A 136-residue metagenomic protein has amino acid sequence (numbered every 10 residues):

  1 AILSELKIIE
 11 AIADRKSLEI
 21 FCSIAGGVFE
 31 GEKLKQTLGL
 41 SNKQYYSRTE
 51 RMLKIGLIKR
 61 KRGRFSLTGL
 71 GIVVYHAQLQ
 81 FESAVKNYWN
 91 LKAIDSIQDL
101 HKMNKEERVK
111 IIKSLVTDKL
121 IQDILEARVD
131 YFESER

Functional and structural regions predicted by a protein language model:
A1-E19, Q44, T117: Short alpha-helical segments that sit at the start of domains
R15, G26-E30: Short capping segments at the starts of secondary-structure elements
L18-C22, V73: Pre-recognition alpha-helix immediately N-terminal to the DNA-recognition helix within helix-turn-helix or winged-helix
G31-L38: A short acidic, leucine-rich amphipathic alpha-helix
L38-K54: Short amphipathic alpha-helical interaction segments
L53-R64: A short, conserved structural fragment
G69-D99: Conserved segment of winged-helix/HTH DNA-binding domains
K92-R136: Exposed, interaction-prone assembly regions rather than primary DNA-binding/catalytic cores
